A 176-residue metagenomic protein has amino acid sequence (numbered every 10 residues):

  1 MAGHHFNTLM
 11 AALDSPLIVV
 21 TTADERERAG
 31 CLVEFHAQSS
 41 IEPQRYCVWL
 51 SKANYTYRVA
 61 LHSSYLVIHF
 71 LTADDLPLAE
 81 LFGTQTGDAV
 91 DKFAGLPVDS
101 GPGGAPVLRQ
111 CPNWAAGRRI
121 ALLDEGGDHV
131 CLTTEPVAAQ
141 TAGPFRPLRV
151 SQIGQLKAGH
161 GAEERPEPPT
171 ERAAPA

Functional and structural regions predicted by a protein language model:
M1-A176: Basic, polyanion-binding surface patches
